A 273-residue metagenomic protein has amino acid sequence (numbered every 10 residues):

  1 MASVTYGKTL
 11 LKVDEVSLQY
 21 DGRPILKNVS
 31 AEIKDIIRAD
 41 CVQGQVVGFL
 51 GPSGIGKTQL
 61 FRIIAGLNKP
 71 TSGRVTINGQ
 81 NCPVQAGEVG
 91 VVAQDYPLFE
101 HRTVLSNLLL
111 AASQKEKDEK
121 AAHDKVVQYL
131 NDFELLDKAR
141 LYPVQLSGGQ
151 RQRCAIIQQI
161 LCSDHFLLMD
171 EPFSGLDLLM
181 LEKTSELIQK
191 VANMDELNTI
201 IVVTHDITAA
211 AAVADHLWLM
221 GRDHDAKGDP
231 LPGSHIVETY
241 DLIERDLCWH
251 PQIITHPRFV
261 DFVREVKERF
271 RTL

Functional and structural regions predicted by a protein language model:
A65: Helix-to-loop junction immediately C-terminal to a conserved catalytic motif
G73-V84: Conserved ABC transporter NBD signature motif
L105-S113, H123: Short helical segment in ABC ATPase nucleotide-binding domains corresponding to the A-loop/adjacent helical element
K120-K138, I188-K190: Conserved ABC ATPase "signature" region
Y142-L146, Q150: Conserved ABC ATPase signature
L161-H165: A short, proline-enriched helix->beta-strand linker immediately N-terminal to the Walker B motif in ABC-type P-loop
L167-E171: Catalytic Walker B motif of ABC-type/P-loop ATPase nucleotide-binding domains
L181-E196: Helical segment within the ABC ATPase nucleotide-binding domain
